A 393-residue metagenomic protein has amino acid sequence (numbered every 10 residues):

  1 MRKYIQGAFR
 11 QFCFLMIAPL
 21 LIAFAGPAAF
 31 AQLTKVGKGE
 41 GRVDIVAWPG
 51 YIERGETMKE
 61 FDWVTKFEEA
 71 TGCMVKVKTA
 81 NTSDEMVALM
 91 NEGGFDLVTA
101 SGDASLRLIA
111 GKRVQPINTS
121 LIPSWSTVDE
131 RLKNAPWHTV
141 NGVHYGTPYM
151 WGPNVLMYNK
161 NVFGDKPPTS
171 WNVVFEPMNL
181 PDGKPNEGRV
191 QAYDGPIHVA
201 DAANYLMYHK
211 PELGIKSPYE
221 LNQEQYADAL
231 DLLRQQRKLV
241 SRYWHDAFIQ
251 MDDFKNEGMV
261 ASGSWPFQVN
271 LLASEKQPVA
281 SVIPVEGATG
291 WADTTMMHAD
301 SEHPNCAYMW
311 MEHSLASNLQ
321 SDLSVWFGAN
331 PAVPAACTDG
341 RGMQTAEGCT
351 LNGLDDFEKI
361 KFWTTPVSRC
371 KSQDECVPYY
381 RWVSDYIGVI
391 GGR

Functional and structural regions predicted by a protein language model:
Q11-A25: Bacterial N-terminal signal peptides
F30-L108: Early extracytoplasmic/lumenal segment of secretory-pathway proteins
W48, I52-K59, T99-I249: Extracytoplasmic ligand-binding site segments that recognize negatively charged/polar headgroups
A104-R107, G263-P278: A ligand-binding cleft/hinge motif common to bilobed small-molecule-binding domains
T127, A227-Q236, E275-M296, T345: Periplasmic-binding protein-like
M157-V162, N204-M207, W291-H303, D322: A bilobed periplasmic-binding-protein/Venus flytrap-type ligand-binding module shared by bacterial periplasmic
H298-W363: Mature extracytoplasmic/periplasmic domains
K359-R393: Conserved C-terminal helix/tail region of periplasmic/extracytoplasmic solute-binding proteins
